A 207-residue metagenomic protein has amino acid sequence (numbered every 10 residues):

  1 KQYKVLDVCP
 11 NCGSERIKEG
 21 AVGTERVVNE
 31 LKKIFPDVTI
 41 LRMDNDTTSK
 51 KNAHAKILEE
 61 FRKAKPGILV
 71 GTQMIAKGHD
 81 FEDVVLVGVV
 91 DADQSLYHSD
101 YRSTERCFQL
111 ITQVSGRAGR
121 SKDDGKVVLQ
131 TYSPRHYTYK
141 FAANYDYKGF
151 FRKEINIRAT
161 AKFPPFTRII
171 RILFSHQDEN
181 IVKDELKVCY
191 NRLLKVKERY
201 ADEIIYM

Functional and structural regions predicted by a protein language model:
K1-K183, K187-K195: Inter-lobe coupling/hinge segments of SF2-like helicase ATPases
V196-M207: Short beta-strand elements
